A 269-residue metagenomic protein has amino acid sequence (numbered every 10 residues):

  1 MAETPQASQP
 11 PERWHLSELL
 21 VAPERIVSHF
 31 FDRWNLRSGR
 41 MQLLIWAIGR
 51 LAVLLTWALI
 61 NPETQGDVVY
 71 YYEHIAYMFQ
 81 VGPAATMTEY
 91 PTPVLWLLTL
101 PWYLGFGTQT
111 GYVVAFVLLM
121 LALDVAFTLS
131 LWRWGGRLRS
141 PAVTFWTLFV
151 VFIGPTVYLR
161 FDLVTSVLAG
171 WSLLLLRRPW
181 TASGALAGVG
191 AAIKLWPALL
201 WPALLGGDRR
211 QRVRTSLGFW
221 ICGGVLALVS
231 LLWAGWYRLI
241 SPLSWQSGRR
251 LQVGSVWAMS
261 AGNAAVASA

Functional and structural regions predicted by a protein language model:
A2-L174, T181, R209-A269: Primarily membrane-embedded glycan-assembly and transfer machineries that use lipid-linked glycans
V150-G154, S172-L173, T181-G206: Membrane-interface alpha helices of multi-pass inner-membrane proteins
